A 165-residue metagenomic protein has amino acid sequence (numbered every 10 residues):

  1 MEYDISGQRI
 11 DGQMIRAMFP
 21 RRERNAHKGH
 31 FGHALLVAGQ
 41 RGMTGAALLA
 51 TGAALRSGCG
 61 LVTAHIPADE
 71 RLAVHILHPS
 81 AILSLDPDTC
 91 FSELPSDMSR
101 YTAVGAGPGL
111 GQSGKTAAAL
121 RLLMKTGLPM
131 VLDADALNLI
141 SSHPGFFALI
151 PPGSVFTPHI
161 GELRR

Functional and structural regions predicted by a protein language model:
M1-V131, N138-F156, I160-R165: Small-residue (G/A/S/T)-rich helix-start motifs and N-terminal tracts that mark the onset
